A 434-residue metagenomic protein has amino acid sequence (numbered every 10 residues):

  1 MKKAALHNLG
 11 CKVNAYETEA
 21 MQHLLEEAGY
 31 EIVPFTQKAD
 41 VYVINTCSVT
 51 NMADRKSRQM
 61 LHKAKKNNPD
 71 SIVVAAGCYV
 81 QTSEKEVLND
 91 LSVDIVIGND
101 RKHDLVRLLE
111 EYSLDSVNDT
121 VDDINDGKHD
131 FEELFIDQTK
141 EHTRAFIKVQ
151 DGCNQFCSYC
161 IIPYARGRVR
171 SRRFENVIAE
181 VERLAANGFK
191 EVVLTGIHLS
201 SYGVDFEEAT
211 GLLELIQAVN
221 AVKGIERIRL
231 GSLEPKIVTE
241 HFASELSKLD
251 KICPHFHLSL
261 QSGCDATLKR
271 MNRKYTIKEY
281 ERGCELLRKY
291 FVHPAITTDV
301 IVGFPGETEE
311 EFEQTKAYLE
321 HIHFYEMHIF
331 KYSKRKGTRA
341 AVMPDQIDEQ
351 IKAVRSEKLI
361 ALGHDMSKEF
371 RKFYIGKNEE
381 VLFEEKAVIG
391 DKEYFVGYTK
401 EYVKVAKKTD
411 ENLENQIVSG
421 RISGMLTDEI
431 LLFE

Functional and structural regions predicted by a protein language model:
M1-Y202, Q217, H241, L246 (+8 more regions): Proteins enriched for Cys/Gly/acidic motifs involved in redox and nucleic-acid/cofactor modification
H7, A76, T195-I197, G231-L233 (+5 more regions): Generic beta-strand/beta-sheet core signal
A53-R55, R168-E175, G203-A209, R270-R273 (+2 more regions): Short, solvent-exposed loop/turn segments at secondary-structure boundaries
F156, C160-G167, R227-K236, S262-N272 (+3 more regions): Conserved strand-turn element in the central/C-terminal portion of the radical SAM core barrel that lines
A186, L213-E214, A221-R227, T239-T298: Radical SAM/AdoMet-radical enzyme domain recognition
E207-N220, E240-P254, E307-Y325, E349-V354 (+1 more regions): Short, electropositive alpha-helical surface patch
L258, D299, L319, M327 (+3 more regions): Hydrophobic, well-ordered secondary-structure elements that form the walls of internal hydrophobic environments
V342-E434: Terminal RNA-binding accessory module
